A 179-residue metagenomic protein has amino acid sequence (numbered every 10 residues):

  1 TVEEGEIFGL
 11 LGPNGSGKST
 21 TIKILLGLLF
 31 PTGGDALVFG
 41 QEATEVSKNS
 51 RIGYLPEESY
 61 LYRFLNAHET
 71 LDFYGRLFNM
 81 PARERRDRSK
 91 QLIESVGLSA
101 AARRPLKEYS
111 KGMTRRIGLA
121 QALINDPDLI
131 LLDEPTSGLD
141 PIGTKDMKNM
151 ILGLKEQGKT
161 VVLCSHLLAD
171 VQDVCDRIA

Functional and structural regions predicted by a protein language model:
V2-A179: ABC transporter nucleotide-binding domains
